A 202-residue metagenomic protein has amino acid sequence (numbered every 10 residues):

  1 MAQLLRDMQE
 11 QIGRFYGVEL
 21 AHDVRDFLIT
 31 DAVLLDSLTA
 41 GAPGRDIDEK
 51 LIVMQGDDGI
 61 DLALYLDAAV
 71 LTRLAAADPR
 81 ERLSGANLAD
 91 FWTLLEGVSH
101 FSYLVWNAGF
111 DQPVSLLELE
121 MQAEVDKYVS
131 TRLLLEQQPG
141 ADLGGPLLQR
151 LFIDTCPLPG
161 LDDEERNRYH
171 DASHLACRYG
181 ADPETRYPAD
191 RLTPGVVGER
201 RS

Functional and structural regions predicted by a protein language model:
M1-D61, L83, E184: A metal-dependent hydrolase signature that marks the N-terminal structural subdomain at the beginning of catalytic folds
I60-L64, A68: Juxtacatalytic substrate-recognition/specificity segment
L71-W92, V114: Short pre-active-site segment immediately N-terminal to the catalytic Zn-binding motif
L88-V105: Active-site recognition of the HExxH zinc-binding catalytic motif
G97, L104, M121-R132, D154 (+1 more regions): Short, hydrophobic/amphipathic alpha-helical patches that form generic packing surfaces within helical domains
N107-Q112: Active-site nucleophile-His-acid catalytic modules used for acyl/amide transfer and hydrolysis across diverse enzymes
P113-T155: Post-HExxH zinc-binding segment in Zn-dependent metallohydrolases
G160-S202: Pan-zinc metallopeptidase signature
